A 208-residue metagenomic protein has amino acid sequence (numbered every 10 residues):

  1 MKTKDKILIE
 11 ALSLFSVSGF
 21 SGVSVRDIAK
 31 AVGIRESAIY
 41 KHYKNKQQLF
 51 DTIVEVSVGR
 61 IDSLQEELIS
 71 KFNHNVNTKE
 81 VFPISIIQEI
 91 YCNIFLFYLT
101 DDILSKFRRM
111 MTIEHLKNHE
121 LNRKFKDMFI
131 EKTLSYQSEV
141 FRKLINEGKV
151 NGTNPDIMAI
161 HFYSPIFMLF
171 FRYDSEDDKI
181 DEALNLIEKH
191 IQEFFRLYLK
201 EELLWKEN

Functional and structural regions predicted by a protein language model:
K6, L14-V56: Helix-turn-helix
V17, E89-L96, E139-E147, I160-N208: C-terminal peripheral helix-coil segments that are non-catalytic and often amphipathic
F20-S21, L121, V150: Conserved hydrophobic residue
S37, L144-E147, N154: DNA-recognition helix of helix-turn-helix
E55-I61, Q65-I69: Short, basic, alpha-helical segments at the C-terminal edge of helix-turn-helix-like DNA-binding modules
E67-D102, A159-F162: Hydrophobic alpha-helical connector segments
T100-T112, L116-N146, N185: Amphipathic alpha-helical packing segments from all-alpha helical-bundle domains
N151, P155-A159: Membrane-interface starts of transmembrane alpha-helices
